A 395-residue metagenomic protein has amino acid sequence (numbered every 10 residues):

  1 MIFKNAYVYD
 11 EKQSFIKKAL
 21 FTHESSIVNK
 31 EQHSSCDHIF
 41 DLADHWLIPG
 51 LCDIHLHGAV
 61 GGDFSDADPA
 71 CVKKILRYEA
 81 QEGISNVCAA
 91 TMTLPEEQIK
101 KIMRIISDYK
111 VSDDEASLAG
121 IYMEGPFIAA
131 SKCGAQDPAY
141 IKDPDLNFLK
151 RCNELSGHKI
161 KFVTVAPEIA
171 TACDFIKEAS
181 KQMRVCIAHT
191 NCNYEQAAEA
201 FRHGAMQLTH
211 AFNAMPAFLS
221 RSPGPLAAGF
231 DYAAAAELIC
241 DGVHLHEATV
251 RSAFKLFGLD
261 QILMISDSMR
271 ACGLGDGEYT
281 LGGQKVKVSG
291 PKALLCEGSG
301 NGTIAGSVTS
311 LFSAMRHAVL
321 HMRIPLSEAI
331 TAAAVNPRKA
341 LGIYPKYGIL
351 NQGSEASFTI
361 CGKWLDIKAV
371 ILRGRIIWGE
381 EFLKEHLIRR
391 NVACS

Functional and structural regions predicted by a protein language model:
M1-I48, A393: Histidine-rich, glycine-flanked metal-binding segment
M1-K4, S34-K73, R77: Replace "His-x-His-based motif
A6, K339, I349-S395: C-terminal cap of metal-dependent C-N hydrolases
H57, K73-I102, A116-A129, S156-E168 (+3 more regions): Divalent metal-dependent hydrolysis catalytic cores, especially in the metallo-beta-lactamase
R77-C88, A130-G157, E199-F212, S222-A235 (+1 more regions): Active-site gating loops and adjacent loop-to-helix segments of metal-dependent hydrolytic enzymes
M123, A179, L208, A318 (+1 more regions): Conserved, mostly hydrophobic/aromatic
K150, E154-D276: Active-site core of metal-dependent hydrolases
P225-L238, F254-S266, A271-I360: His/Asp/Glu-enriched, well-ordered alpha-helical/loop segment that forms or immediately abuts the divalent-metal
